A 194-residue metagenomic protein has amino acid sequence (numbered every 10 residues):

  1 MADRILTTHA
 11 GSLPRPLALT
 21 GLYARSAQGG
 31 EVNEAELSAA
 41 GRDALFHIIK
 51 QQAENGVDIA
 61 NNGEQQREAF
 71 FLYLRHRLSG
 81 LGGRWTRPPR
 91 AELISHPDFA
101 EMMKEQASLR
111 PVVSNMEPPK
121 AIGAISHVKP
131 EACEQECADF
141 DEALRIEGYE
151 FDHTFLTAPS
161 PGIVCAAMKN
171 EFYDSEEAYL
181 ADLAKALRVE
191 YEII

Functional and structural regions predicted by a protein language model:
M1-I193: Domain-level signal for soluble alpha/beta catalytic cores
